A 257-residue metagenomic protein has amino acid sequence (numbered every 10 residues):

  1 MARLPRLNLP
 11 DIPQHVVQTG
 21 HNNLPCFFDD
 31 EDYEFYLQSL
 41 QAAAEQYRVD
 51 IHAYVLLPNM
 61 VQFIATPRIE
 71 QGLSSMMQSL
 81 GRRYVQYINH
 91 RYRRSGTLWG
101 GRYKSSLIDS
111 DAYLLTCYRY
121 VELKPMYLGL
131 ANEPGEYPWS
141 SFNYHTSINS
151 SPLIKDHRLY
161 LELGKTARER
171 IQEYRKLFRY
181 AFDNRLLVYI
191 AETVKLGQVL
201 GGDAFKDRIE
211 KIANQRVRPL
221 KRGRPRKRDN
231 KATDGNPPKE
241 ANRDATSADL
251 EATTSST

Functional and structural regions predicted by a protein language model:
M1-A53, L57, T66-T257: Short Pro-Cys-Gly-centered "Cys-loop" motif that presents a nucleophilic cysteine in a tight turn
